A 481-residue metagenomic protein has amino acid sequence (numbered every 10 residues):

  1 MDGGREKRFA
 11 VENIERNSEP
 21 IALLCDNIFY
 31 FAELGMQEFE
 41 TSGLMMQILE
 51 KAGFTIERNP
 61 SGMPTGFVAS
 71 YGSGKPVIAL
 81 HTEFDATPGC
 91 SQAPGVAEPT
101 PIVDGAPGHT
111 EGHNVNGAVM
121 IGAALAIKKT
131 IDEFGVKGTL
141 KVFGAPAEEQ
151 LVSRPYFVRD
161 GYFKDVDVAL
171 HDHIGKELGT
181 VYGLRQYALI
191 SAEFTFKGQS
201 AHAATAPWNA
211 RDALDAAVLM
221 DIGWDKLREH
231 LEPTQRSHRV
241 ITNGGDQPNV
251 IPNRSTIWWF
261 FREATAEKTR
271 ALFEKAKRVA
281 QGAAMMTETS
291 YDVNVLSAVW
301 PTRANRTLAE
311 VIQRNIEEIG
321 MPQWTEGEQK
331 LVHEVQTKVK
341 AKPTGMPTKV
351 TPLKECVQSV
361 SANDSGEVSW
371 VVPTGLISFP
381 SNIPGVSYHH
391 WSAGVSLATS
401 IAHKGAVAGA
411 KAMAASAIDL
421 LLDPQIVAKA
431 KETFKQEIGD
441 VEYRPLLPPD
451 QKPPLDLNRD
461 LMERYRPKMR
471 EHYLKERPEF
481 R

Functional and structural regions predicted by a protein language model:
G3-H109, N114, A118-G138: Acidic/His- and Gly-rich active-site-bordering loop/insert found across diverse amide/peptide-bond hydrolases
E6, N17-L24, Q37-I48, P76 (+19 more regions): General structural feature for long, well-ordered alpha-helical segments within catalytic domains of soluble enzymes
S18, C25, A32, G53 (+5 more regions): Sec/Tat-exported extracytoplasmic proteins
I28, L49, A69, L80 (+10 more regions): Divalent metal-coordination and catalytic microenvironments
R58-N59, E148, Y182-Q186, E355-V360: Short Gly/Pro-enriched turn/cap motifs at secondary-structure boundaries
T65-G66, T87, E98-G108, N114-V115 (+3 more regions): Histidine/acidic-residue-rich, glycine-tolerant segments that coordinate divalent metal ions
P94-T110, K197-A201, K349-P352, H390-T399: Glycine/charged-rich beta-loop-alpha catalytic/anionic-binding loops adjacent to active sites
V218-R481: Metal-dependent amide/peptide-bond hydrolase catalytic core, centered on the "pita-bread" metallohydrolase fold
